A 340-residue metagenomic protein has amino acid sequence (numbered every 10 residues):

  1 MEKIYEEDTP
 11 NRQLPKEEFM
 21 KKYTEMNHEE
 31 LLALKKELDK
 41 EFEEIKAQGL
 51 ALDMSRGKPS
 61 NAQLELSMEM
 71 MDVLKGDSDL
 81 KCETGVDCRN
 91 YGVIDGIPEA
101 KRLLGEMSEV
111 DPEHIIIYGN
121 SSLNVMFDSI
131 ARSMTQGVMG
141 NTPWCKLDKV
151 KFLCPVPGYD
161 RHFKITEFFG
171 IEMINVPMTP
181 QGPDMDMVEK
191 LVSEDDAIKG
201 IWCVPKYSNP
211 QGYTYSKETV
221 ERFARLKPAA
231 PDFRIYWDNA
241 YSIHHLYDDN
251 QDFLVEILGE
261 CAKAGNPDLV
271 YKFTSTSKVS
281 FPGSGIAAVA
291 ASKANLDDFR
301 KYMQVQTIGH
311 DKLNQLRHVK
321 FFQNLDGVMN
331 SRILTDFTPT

Functional and structural regions predicted by a protein language model:
M1-F19: N-terminal amphipathic/basic-hydrophobic helices that include classical n-h-c signal peptides and signal-anchor
F19-D95, G105-E106: N-terminal "arm"/small-domain region of PLP-dependent enzymes with the aminotransferase-like
A51, E172, R234: Residue-level detector of anion-binding/catalytic polar loops
Q63-M68, L246-N250, G283-I286: Short aromatic-enriched loop/helix-cap "lid" or pocket-rim segments at secondary-structure transitions that line
V86-P231, S242-G265: Conserved core of the PLP fold type I
Y118, G259-T338: Conserved core segment of the aminotransferase class I/II
G200, R234-I235, Y271: Hydrophobic "anchor" residues on beta-strands that sit immediately upstream of conserved functional sites
D238: Glycine-centered flexible beta-alpha turn that most often forms the glycine-rich phosphate-binding loop
